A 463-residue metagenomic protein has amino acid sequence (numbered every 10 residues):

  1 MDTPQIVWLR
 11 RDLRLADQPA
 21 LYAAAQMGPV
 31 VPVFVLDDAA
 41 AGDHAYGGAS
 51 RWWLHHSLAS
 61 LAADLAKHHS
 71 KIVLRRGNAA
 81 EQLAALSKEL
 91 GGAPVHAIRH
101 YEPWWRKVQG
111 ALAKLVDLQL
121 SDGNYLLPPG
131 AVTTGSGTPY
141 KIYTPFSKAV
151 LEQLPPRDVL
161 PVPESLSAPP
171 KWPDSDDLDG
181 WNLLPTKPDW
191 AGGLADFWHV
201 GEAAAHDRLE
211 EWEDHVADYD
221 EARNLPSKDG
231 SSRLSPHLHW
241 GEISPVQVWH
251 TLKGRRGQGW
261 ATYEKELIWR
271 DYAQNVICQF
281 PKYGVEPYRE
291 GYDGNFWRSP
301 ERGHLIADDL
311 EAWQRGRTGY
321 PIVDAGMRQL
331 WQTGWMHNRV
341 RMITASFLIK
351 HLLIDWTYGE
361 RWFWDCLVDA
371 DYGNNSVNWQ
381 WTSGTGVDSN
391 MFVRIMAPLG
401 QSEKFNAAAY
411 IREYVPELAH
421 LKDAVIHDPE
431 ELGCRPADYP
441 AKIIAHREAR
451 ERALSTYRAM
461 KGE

Functional and structural regions predicted by a protein language model:
M1-D158, G259, R328, S455-M460: Trp/Phe/Arg-rich N-terminal binding region typifying the photolyase-homology
W53, S57, G201, T318 (+1 more regions): Soluble or luminal CAZymes and related metallo-dependent hydrolases
G137-F296, F405, A409-E463: Glycine/tryptophan-enriched, flexible segments
D229-E417: Active-site-proximal binding-pocket segments
